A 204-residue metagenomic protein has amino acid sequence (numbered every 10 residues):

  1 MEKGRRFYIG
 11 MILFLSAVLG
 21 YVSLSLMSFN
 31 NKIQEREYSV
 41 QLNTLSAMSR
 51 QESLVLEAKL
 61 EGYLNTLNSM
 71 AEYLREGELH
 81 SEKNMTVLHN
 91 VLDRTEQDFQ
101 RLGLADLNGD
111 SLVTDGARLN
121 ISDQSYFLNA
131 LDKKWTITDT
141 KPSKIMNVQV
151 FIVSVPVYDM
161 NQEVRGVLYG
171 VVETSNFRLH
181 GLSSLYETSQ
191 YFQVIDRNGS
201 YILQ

Functional and structural regions predicted by a protein language model:
M1-R5: Short, Lys/Arg-rich N-terminal segment immediately upstream of the first membrane anchor
F7-M11, V18-H80, R94: Juxtamembrane extracytoplasmic/periplasmic/luminal helical "stalk" adjacent to the first N-terminal
E72-R75, L131-W135, S200: Sec-exported extracytoplasmic/periplasmic mature domains
S81-D98, N120, V167-Q204: Solvent-exposed, extracytoplasmic
D98-L102, L107-S184: Extracytoplasmic/periplasmic ligand-binding sensor regions of membrane-associated signaling proteins
